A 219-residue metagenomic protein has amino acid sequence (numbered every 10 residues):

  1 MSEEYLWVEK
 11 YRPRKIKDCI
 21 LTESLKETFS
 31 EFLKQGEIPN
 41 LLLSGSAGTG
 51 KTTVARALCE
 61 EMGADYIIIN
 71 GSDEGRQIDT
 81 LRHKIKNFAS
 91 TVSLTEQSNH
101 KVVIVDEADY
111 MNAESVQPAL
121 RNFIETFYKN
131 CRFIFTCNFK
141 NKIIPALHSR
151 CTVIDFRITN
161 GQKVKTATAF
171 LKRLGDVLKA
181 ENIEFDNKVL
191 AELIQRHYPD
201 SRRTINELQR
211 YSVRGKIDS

Functional and structural regions predicted by a protein language model:
M1-Q162, A169, K188, E192 (+1 more regions): P-loop/Walker A NTP-binding region and its immediately flanking N-terminal helices in P-loop NTPase folds
L94-S98, I183, I217: Charged, solvent-exposed alpha-helical segments that act as regulatory interaction surfaces
A167-V189: Helix-loop-helix "sensor" segment of P-loop NTPases
K179, K188-R202: A short helix-loop-helix "switch/interaction" segment in the helical subdomain of ASCE P-loop NTPases
V213-S219: Loop-to-helix "switch" segment enriched in basic and acidic residues adjacent to catalytic/ligand pockets
